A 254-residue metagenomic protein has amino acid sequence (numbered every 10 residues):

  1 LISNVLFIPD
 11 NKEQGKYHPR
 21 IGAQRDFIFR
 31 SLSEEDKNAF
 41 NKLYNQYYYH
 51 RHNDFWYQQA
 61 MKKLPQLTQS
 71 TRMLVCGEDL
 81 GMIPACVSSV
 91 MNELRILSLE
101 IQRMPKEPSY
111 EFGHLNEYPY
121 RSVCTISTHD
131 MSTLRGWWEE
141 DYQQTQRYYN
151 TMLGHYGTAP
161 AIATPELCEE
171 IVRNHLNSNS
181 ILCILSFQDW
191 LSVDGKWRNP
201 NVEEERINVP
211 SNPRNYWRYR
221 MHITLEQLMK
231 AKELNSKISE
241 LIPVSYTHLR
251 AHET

Functional and structural regions predicted by a protein language model:
L1-V244: Active-site and adjacent substrate-binding regions of carbohydrate-active enzymes
T247-T254: Conserved small/polar residues in nucleotide/adenosyl-binding loops
